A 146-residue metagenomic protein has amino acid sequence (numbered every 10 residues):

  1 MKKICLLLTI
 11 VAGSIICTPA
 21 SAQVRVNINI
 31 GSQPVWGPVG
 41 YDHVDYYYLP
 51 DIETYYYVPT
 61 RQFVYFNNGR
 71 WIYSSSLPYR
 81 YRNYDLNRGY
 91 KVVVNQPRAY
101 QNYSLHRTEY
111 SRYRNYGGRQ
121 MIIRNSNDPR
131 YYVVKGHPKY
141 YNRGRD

Functional and structural regions predicted by a protein language model:
M1-Q23, D146: Classical secretory targeting signals
V24-D146: Low-complexity segments
